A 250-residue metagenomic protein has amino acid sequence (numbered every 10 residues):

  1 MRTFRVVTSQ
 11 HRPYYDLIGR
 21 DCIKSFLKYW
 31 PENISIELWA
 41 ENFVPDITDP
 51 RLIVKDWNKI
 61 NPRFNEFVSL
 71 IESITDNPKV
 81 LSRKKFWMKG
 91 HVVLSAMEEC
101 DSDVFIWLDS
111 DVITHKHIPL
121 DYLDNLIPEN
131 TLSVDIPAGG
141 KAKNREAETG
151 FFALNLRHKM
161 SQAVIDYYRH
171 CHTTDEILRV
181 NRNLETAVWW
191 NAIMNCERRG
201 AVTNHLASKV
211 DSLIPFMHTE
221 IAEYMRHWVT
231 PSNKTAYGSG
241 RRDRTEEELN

Functional and structural regions predicted by a protein language model:
M1-E72, E98-D101, L156, V229-N250: N-terminal anchoring/stem segment of glycosyltransferases
H11-Y14, F43-P45, I60-N61, V112-T114 (+3 more regions): Short, solvent-exposed loop/turn segments at secondary-structure junctions
L17-R20, W87-H91, N183-N191: A structural signal for well-ordered alpha-helical segments within the folded catalytic domains of diverse enzymes
K28, H91, S95-A96, N191-A192: Residue-level signal for well-ordered alpha-helical scaffold segments within enzymatic catalytic domains
W57-A96, V112: A basic- and aromatic-enriched beta-loop-alpha substructure that forms the phosphate/nucleotide- and DNA/RNA-contacting
K85-D135: GT-A fold catalytic core of metal-dependent nucleotide-sugar glycosyltransferases, centered on the diacidic
H115-L184: Conserved catalytic core of nucleotide-sugar-dependent glycosyltransferases
L156-L249: Catalytic core and acceptor-binding pocket of nucleotide-sugar-dependent glycosyltransferases
